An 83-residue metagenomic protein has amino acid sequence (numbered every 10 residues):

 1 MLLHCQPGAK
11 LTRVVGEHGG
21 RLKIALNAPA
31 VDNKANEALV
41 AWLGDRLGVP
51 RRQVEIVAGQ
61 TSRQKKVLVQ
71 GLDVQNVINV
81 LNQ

Functional and structural regions predicted by a protein language model:
M1-A41, V49-R51, E55-T61, K65-Q83: Contiguous, often N-terminal, cationic amphipathic patches that form binding interfaces
G44: The alpha-helix within a helix-turn-helix
